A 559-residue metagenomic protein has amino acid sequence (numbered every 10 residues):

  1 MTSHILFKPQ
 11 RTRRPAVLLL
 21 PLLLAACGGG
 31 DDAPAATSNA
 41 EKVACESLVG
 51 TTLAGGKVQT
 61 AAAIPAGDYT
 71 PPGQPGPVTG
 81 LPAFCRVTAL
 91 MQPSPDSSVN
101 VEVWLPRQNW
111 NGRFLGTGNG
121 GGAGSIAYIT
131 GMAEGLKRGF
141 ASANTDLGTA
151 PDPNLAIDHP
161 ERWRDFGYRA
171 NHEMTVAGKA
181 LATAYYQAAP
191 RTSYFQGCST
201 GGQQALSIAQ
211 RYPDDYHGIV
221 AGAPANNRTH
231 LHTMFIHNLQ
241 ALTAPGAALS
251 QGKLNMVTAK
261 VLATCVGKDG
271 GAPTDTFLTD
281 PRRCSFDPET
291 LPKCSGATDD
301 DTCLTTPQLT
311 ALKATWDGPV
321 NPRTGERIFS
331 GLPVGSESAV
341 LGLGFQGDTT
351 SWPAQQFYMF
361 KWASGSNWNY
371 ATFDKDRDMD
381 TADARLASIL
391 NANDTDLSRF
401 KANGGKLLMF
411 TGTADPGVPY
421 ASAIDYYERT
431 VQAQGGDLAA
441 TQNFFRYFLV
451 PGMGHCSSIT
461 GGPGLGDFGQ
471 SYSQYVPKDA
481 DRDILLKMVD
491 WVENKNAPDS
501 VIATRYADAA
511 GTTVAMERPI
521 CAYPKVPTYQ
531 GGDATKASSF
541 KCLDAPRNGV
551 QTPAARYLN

Functional and structural regions predicted by a protein language model:
L23-A26: C-terminal motif of bacterial Sec signal peptides marking the signal peptidase cleavage site
G29-G112, I126-I129, T258, G270-L278 (+4 more regions): Catalytic-loop region of hydrolases
N111, G120-P190, T233-M234, A241 (+3 more regions): Cap/lid segment of the alpha/beta-hydrolase catalytic domain
A188-S199: Alpha/beta-hydrolase fold nucleophile elbow
G197-S207: Glycine-rich nucleophile elbow surrounding the catalytic serine of serine-hydrolase chemistry
S207-A209, D214-V320, L449, P463-A480: A catalytic-pocket lid/entrance helix-loop region that shapes and gates access to the active site across common
L408-T411: Short beta-strand/loop motif that positions the catalytic acidic residue of the alpha/beta-hydrolase fold
G417-A421: Conserved alpha/beta-hydrolase "acid-adjacent" motif
